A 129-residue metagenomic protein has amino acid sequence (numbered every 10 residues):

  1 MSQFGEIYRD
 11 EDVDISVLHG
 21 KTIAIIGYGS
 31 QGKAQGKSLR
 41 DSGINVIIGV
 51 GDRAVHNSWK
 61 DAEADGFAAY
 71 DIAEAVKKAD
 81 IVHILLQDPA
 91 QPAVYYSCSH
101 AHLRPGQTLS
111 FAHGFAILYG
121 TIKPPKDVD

Functional and structural regions predicted by a protein language model:
M1-T22, V50-G51: Glycine/serine-rich phosphate-binding loop and adjoining beta1-alpha1 elements at the start of nucleotide-handling
V17, E74-A75, H102: Structural alpha-helical scaffold elements that stabilize or flank donor/cofactor-binding regions in carbohydrate
K21-Q35: Glycine-rich adenosine-cofactor-binding loop
A34, R40-D65: NAD(P)-binding Rossmann-fold cofactor-contacting core
G66-A79: Short acidic low-complexity segments
V82-H83, S110: N-terminal Rossmann-like NAD(P) cofactor-binding module of classical short-chain dehydrogenase/reductase
L85-Q87, H113: Glycine-rich, N-terminal phosphate-binding loop of Rossmann-like dinucleotide-binding domains
V94-D129: Rossmann-like NAD(P)(H) cofactor-binding subdomain of soluble oxidoreductases
